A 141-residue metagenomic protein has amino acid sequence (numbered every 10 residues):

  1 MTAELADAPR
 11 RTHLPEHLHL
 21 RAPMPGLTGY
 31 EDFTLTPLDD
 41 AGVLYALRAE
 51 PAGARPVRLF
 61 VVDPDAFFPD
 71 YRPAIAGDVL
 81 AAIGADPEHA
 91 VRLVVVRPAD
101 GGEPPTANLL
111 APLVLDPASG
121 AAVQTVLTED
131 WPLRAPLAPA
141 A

Functional and structural regions predicted by a protein language model:
T2-D70, E88-A141: Long, compositionally biased stretches
Y71-L80: Short beta-strand-centered segments at strand-helix junctions
G84-D86: A short, structured loop/turn motif at beta-sheet edges
